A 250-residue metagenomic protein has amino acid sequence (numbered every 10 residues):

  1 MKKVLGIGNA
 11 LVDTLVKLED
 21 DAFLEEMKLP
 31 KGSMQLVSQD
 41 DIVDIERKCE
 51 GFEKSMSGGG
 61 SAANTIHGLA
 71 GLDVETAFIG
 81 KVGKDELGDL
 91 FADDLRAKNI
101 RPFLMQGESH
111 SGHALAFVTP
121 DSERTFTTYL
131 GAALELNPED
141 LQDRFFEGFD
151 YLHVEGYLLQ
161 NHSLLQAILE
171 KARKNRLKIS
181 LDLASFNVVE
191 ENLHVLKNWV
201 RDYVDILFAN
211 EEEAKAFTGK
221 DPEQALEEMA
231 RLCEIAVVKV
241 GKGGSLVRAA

Functional and structural regions predicted by a protein language model:
M1-A77: Glycine-rich phosphate/adenosyl-contacting loop at the front of the ribokinase-like
M1-P30, K54, D89-Q106, S111 (+1 more regions): Ribokinase/PfkB-type carbohydrate-kinase core domain
V43, E50-F52, E75-F103: A glycine-rich beta-to-alpha transition motif near the start of alpha/beta enzyme domains, typified by
S57, S61, G83, L87 (+1 more regions): Conserved acidic
A62-I66, G88, L165: A general structural signal for well-ordered alpha-helical segments in protein cores
T65, L69, F78, L95 (+2 more regions): Hydrophobic/aromatic pocket-lining and membrane-interface residues
